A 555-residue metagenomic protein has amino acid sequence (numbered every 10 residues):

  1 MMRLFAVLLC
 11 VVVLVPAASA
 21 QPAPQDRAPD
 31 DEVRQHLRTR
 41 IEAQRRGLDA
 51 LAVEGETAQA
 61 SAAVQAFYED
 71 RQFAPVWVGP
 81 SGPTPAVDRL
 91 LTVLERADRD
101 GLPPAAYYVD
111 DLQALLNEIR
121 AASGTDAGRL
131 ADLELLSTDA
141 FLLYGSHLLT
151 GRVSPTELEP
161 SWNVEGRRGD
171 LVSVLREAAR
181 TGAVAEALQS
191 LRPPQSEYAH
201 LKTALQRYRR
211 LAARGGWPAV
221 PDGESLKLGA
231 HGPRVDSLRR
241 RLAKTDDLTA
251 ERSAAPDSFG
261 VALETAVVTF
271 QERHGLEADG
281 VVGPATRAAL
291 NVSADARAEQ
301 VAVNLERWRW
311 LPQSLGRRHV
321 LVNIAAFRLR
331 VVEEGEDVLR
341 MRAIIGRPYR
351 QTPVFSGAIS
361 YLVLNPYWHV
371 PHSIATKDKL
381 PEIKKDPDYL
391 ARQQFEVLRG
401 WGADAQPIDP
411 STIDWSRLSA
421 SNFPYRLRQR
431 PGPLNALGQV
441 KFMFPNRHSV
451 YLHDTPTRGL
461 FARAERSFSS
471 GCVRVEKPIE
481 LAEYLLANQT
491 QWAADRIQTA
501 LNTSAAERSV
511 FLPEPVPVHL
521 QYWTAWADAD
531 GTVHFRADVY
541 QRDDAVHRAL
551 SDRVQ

Functional and structural regions predicted by a protein language model:
M1-L4: Positively charged n-region of N-terminal signal peptides that target proteins for export
A6-P16: Bacterial N-terminal signal peptides
A20-E69, L135, D139-L143, W162 (+2 more regions): Well-ordered beta-sheet/strand-loop patches within structured domains
P22-E165: Cationic-aromatic interfacial patches
